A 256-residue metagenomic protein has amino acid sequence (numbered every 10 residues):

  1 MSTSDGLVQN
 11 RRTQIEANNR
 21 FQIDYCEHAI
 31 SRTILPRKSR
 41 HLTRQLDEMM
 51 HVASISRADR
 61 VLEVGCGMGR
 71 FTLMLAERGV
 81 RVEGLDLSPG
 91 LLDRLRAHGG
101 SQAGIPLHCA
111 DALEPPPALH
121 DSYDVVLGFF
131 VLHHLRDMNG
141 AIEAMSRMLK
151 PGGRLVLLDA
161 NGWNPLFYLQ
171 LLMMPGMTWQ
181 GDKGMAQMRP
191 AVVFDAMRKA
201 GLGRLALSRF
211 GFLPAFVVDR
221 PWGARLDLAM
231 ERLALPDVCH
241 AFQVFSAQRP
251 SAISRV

Functional and structural regions predicted by a protein language model:
M1-S54: Conserved class I S-adenosyl-L-methionine
R57-G67: Conserved class I S-adenosyl-L-methionine
M68-E114: Class I SAM-dependent methyltransferase SAM/SAH-binding core
E114-V126: A short acidic, Gly/Pro-enriched loop at the edge of an enzyme's catalytic core that lines a small-molecule cofactor
N139-P151: A short glycine-rich, Lys/Arg-flanked "PGG" loop and its adjoining helix->strand segment in the class I
V156-M177: Conserved class I S-adenosyl-L-methionine
Q170-P175, D195, L205-V256: A C-terminal cap/extension of S-adenosyl-L-methionine-dependent methyltransferases that defines the acceptor-substrate
G176-V192: Acceptor-substrate binding/catalytic loop of class I
